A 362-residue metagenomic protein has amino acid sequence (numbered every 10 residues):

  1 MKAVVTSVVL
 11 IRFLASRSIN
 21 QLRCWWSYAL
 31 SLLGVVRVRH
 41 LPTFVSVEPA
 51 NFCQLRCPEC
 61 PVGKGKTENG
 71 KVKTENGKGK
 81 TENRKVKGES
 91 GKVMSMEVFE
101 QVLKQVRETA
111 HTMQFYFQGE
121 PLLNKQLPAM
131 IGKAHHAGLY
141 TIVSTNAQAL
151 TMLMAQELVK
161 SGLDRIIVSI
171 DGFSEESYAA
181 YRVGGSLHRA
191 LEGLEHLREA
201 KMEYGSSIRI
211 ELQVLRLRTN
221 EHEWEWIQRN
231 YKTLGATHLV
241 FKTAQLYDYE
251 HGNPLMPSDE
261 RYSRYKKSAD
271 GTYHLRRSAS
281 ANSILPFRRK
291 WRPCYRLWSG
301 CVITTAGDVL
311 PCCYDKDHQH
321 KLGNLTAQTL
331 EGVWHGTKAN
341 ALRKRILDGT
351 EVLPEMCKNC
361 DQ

Functional and structural regions predicted by a protein language model:
M1-P42, G271, D361: Membrane-proximal basic amphipathic "stem/tether" segments
K2-V9, F13, E48, G63-K73 (+5 more regions): Radical SAM enzyme [4Fe-4S]-AdoMet core and its adjacent flexible, acidic and glycine-rich loops/tails across
L32-G63, H111-Y116, C294-G307: N-terminal pre-triad scaffold of radical SAM enzymes
V47, N51-Q54, R288, E351-P354: Processing junctions and N-termini across compartments
Q54-V62, P311-Y314, E355-Q362: Local cysteine-cluster metal-coordination motifs and their immediate loop/turn environment, predominantly Fe-S cluster
R56, T109, G162, G235 (+1 more regions): Short loop/turn motifs at secondary-structure junctions
E68-S144, Q148-D164: Conserved Radical SAM active-site core
H335-Q362: Cysteine/selenocysteine-centered motifs that mediate thiol-based redox chemistry or coordinate metal-sulfur cofactors
